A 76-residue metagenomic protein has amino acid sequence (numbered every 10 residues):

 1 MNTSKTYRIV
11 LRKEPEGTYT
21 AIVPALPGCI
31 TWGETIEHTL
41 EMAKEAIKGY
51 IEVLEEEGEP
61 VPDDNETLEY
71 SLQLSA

Functional and structural regions predicted by a protein language model:
M1-R8, E41-A76: Short, charged, surface-exposed hinge/linker loops at domain edges that act as mobile lids or interdomain connectors
L11-L26: Short aromatic-glycine-(Arg/Gly/Cys) micro-motifs in beta-strand/loop hairpins
T20-I22, I30, M42, I47: Generic alpha-helical hydrophobic packing signal
L26-C29, P62-D64: Intrinsically disordered, low-complexity segments enriched in proline/serine/threonine
P27-H38: A short, exposed loop/beta-hairpin motif centered on an aromatic-Gly-Thr core
